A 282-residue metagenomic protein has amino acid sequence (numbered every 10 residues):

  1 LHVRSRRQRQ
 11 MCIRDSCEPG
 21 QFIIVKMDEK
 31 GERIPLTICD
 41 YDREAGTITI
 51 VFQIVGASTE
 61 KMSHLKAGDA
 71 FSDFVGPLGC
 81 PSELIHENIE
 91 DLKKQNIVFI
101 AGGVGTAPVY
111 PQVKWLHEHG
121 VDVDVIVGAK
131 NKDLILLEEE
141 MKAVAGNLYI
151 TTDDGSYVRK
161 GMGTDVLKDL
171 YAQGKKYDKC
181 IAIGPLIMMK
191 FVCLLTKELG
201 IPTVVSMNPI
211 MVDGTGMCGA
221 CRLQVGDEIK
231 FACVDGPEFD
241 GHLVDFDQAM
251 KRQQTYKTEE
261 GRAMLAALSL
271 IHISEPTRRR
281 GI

Functional and structural regions predicted by a protein language model:
L1-R9, I13, I271-I282: Single conserved hydrophobic/aromatic residue that forms the stacking wall/gate of nucleotide- or nucleobase-binding
R6-Q10, R14-D69: Ferredoxin-reductase
V25, D73-F74, L223: A generic structural signal for residues embedded in beta-strands
D28, G76-P77, G226: Short, surface-exposed secondary-structure boundary micro-motifs
G31-I38, L78-N88, C233: Short, Lys/Arg- and Gly-enriched loop/turn segments at beta-strand edges
E60-V212: FNR/FR-type flavoprotein reductase catalytic core
P209-E238: Local cysteine-cluster metal-coordination motifs and their immediate loop/turn environment, predominantly Fe-S cluster
F231-D235, F239-L270, S274: Short Fe-S-cluster ligation motifs
